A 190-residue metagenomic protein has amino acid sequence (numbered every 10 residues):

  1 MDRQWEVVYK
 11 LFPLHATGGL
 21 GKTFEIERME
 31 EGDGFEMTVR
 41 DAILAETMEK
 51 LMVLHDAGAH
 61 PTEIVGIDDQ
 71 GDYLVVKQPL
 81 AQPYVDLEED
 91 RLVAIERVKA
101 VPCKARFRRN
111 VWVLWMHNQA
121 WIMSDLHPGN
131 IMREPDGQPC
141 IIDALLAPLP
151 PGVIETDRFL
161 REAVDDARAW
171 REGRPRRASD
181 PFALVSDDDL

Functional and structural regions predicted by a protein language model:
M1-V53: ATP-binding glycine-rich loop module of kinase domains
V7-L14, W112-R174: Catalytic activation segment of kinase domains across protein kinase-like and atypical kinase folds
T17-F24, D86-L92, P151-V153: Active-site-adjacent loop/helix micro-motif of nuclease/hydrolase catalytic cores
E25-E27, I95, D157-R161: Glycine-rich, phosphate-binding/catalytic loops in enzymes
E36-I43, M48-N110: Conserved structural core of kinase catalytic domains
E49, V164-L190: A conserved long alpha-helix in the C-terminal portion of kinase-like catalytic domains
K104-I122, A178-V185, D189-L190: Intrinsically disordered, low-complexity terminal/linker regions enriched in Pro/Ser/Gly and acidic residues
